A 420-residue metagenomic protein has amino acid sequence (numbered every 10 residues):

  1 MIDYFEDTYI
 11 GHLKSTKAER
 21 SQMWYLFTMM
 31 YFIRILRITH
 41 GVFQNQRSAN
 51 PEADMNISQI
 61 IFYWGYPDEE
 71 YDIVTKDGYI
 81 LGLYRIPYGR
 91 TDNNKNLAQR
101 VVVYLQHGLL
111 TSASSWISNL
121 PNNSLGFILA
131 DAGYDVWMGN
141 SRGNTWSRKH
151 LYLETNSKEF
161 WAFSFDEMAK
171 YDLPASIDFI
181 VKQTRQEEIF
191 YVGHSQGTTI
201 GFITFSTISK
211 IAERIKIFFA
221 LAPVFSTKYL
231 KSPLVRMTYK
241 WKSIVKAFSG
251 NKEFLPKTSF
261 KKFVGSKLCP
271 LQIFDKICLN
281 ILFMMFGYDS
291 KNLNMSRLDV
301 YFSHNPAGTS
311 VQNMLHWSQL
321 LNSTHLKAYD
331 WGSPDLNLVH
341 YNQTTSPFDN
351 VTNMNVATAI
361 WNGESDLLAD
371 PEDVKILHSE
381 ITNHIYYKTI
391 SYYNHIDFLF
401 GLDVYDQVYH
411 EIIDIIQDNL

Functional and structural regions predicted by a protein language model:
M1-W24, C269: Extended amphipathic alpha-helical interaction segments
V42, K182-E187, T198-V339: Alpha/beta-hydrolase-fold enzymes
I57-K95: N-terminal cap/lid segment of alpha/beta-hydrolase-fold proteins
P87-H150: Short, surface-exposed "cap/lid" segments of acyl-processing enzymes
E159-Q183: Alpha/beta-hydrolase active-site loop
M354, I360-N362, D366: Short beta-strand/loop motif that positions the catalytic acidic residue of the alpha/beta-hydrolase fold
V356, D370-S379: Short alpha-helix in the alpha/beta-hydrolase fold that links the catalytic acid
Y386-L420: Catalytic active-site module of serine/aspartate enzymes centered on a nucleophile-bearing elbow/loop
